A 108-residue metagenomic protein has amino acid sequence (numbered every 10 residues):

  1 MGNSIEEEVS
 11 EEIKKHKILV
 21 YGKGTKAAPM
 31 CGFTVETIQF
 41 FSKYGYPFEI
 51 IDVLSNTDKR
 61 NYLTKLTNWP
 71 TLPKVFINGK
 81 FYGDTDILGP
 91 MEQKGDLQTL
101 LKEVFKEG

Functional and structural regions predicted by a protein language model:
M1-I5, G108: N-terminal organelle transit peptides
I5-E7, R60: Eukaryotic intrinsically disordered and solvent-exposed regulatory patches
V9-P47: Local sequence-structure signature of Cys/Sec-based thiol-disulfide redox active-site neighborhoods
G45-R60, P70: Thiol-based oxidoreductase modules, predominantly thioredoxin-like and allied folds used for disulfide exchange
K65-T71: Thiol/disulfide oxidoreductase modules built on the thioredoxin-like
I77-E107: Non-catalytic, surface beta->alpha helical segment in thiol-disulfide oxidoreductase systems
